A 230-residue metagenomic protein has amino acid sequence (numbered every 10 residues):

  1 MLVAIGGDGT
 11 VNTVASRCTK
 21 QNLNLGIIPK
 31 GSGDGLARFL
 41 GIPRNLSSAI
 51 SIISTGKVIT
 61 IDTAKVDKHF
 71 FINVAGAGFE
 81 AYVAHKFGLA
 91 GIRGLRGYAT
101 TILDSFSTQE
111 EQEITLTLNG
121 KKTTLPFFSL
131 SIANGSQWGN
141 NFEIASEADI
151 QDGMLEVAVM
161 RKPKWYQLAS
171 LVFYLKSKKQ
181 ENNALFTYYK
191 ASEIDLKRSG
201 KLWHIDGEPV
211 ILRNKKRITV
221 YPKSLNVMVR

Functional and structural regions predicted by a protein language model:
M1-L2, N12, S16, S48-S51 (+2 more regions): ATP/NTP phosphate-donor binding region
I5-G7, K30: Glycine-rich beta-strand-to-loop/alpha-helix junction loops that act as flexible
D8, L130: Short conserved active-site loop signatures built around small residues
K20-N24, K30-S129: Catalytic core of DAGKc-family lipid kinases
G76, E80, S131-A145, P209: Glycine-rich phosphate/pyrophosphate-binding beta-alpha loops
L89-T100, S146-Y166: Gly/Ser/Thr-rich active-site loops/lids in small-molecule metabolic enzymes that frequently grip phosphoryl groups
E110-Q112, P126-F128, Q151-E156, K190-S192: A generic structural signal for short beta-strands and their flanking turns/coil linkers
L118, T124, D149, V159-R230: ATP/nucleoside-binding phosphotransfer catalytic cores, i.e., glycine-rich phosphate-binding loops
